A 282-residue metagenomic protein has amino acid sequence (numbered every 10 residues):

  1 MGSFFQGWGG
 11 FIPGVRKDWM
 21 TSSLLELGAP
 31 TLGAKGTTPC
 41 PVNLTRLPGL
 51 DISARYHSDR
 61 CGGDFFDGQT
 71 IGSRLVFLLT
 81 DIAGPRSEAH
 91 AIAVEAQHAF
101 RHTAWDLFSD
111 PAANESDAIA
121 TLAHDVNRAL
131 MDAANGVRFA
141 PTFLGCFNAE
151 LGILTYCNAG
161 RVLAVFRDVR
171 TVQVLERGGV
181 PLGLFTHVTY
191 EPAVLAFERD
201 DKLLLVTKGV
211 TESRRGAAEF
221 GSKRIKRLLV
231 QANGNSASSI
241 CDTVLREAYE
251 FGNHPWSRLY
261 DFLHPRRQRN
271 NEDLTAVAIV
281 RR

Functional and structural regions predicted by a protein language model:
G14-L203, P255-R282: … and, occasionally, acidic/histidine-rich disordered N-termini of signaling adaptors
P85, E212-S213: Short beta-strands and strand-coil junctions in structured, solvent-facing domains, enriched
A89-A93, Q97, A218, S222 (+2 more regions): Short, charged, low-complexity patches
Q97-W105, T211, K226-N233, Y249: Short amphipathic alpha-helical signal-transduction/dimerization elements
F108-A113, L228-Y249: A short, conserved beta-to-alpha structural element at the edge of catalytic cores that scaffolds binding
F166-D168, R214-A217: Cytochrome P450 core scaffold surrounding the K-helix E-X-X-R motif and the conserved "meander" helix-loop region
